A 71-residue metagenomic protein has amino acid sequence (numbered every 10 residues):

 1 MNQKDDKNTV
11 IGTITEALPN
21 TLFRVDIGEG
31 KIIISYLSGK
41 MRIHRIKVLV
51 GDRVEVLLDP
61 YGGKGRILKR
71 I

Functional and structural regions predicted by a protein language model:
M1-I71: Exposed beta-strand/loop interface patches that mediate assembly or binding
